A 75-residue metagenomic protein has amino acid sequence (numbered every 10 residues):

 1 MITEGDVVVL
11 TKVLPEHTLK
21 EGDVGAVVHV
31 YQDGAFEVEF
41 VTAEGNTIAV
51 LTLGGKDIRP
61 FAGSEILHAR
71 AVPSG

Functional and structural regions predicted by a protein language model:
I2-S64: Basic/aromatic-rich interaction segments and small domains that mediate binding to polyanionic partners
G63-G75: Long, low-complexity intrinsically disordered regions
